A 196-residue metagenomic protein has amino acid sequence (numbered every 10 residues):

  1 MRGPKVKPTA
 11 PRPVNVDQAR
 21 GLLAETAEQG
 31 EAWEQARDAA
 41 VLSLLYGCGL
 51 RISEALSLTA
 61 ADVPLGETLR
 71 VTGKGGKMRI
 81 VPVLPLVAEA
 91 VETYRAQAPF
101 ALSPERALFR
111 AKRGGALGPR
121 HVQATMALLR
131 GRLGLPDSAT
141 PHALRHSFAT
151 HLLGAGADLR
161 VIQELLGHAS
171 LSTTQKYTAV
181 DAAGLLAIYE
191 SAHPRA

Functional and structural regions predicted by a protein language model:
M1-A196: Conserved catalytic core of the tyrosine transesterase superfamily
